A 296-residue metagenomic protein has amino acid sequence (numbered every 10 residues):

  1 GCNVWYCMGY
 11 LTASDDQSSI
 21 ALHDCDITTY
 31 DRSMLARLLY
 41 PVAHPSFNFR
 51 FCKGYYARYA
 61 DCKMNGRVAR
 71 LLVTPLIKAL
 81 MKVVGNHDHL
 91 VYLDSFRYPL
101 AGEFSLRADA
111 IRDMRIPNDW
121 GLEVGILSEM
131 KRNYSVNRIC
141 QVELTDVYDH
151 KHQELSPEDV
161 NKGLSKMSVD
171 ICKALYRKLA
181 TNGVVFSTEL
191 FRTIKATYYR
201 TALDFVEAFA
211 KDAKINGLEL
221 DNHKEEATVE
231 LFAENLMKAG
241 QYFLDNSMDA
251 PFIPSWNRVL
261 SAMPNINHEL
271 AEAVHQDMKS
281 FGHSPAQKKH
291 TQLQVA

Functional and structural regions predicted by a protein language model:
C2-S19: Active-site nucleotide-sugar/metal-binding loop of Leloir-type enzymes
T28-R58: Conserved donor-nucleotide/metal-binding helix-loop-beta segment in metal-dependent transferases, i.e., the alpha-helix
S46-A60, G66-F96: Short, flexible, basic/aromatic active-site loop/helix in glycosyltransferases
A79-W120, N133: Aromatic-glycine-rich donor-binding/catalytic loop that engages nucleotide-sugar donors across glycosyltransferases
N118, L127-V147: Catalytic donor-sugar/metal-binding loop of nucleotide-sugar-dependent glycosyltransferases
C140-N161: Active-site donor/metal-binding and catalytic loop motifs of nucleotide-sugar-dependent glycosylation enzymes
L155-A296: Terminal low-complexity segments of carbohydrate-biosynthetic enzymes
